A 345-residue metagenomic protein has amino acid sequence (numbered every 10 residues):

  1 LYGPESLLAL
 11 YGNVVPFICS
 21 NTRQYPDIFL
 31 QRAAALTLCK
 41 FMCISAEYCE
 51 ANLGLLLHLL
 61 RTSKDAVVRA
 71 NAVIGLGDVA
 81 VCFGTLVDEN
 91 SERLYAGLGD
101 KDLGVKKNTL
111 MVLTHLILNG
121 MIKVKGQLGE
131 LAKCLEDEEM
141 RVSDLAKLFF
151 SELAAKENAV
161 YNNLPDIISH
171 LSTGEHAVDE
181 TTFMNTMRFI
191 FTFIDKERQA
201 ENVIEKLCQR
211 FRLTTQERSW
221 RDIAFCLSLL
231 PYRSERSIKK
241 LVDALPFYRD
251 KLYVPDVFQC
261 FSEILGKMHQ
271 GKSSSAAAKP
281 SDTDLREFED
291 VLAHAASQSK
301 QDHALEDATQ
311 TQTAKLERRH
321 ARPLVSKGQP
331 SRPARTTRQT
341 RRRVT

Functional and structural regions predicted by a protein language model:
L1-F17, G129-L135, R141-T345: Long internal repeat-built scaffold domains in very large eukaryotic proteins
L1-M121, K196: Alpha-solenoid helical repeat scaffolds
A80, V87-S91, Y95-D166, L171-S172: Polyanion-binding and phosphate-handling cores
